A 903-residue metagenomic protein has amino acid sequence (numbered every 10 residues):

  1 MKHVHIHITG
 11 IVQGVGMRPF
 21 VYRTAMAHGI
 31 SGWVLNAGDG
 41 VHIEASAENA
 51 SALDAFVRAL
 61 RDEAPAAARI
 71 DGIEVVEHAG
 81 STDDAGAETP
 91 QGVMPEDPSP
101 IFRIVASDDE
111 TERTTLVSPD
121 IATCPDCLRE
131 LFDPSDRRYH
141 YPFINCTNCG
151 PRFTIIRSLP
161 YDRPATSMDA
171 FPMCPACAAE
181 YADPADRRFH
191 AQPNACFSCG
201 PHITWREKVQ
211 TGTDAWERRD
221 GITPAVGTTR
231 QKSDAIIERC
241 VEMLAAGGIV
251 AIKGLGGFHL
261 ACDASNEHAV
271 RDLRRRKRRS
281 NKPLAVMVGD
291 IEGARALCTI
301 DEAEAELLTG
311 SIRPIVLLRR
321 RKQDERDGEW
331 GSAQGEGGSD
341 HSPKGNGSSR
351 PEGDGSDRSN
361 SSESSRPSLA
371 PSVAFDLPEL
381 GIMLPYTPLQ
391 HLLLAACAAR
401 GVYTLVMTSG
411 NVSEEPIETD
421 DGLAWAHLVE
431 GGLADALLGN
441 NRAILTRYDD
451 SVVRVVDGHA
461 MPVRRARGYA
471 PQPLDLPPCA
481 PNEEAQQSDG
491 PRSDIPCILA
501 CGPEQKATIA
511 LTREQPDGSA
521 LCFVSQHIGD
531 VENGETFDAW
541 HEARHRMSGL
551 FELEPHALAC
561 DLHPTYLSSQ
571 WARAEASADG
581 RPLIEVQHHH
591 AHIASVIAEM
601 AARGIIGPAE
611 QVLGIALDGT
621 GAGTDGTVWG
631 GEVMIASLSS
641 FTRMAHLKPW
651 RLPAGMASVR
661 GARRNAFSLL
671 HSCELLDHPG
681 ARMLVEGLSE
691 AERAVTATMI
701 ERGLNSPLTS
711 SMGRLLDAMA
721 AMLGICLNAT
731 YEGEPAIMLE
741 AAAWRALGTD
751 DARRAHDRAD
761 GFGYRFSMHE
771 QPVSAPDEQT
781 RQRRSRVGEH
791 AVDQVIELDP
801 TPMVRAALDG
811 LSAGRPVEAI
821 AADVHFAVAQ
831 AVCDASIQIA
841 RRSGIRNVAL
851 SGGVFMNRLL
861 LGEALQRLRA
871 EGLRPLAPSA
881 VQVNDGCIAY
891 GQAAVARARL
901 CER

Functional and structural regions predicted by a protein language model:
M1-P193, F197, P201-T204: Intrinsically disordered, low-complexity, mixed-charge
A67, E180, R188, C397-E483 (+2 more regions): Internal gly/pro-rich beta-alpha loop/helix module that stabilizes soluble enzyme cofactors or their anionic handles
E77, G257-K322: A phosphate-binding glycine/aspartate-rich beta-alpha loop in the early core of alpha/beta enzymes
G200-P201, P503-E542, R546, S668-I845 (+1 more regions): A contiguous, well-structured pocket-lining segment that forms one wall/lid of small-molecule binding clefts in soluble
A251, E552-T565, S843-V854: Short glycine-rich phosphate-binding loop at a beta-alpha junction
R295-I300, L392, I417-W425, D450-S451 (+3 more regions): Conserved phosphate-binding catalytic cores of ATP/NTP-utilizing and phosphoryl-transfer enzymes
D561, D579-H592, R846-S851, R858 (+1 more regions): Conserved phosphate-binding/catalytic loops in two-lobed NTP-binding clefts
H589-A601, V612-L617, A622-G623, A662-H671 (+2 more regions): Glycine-rich phosphate-binding/hydrolytic loop that grips phosphoryl groups
